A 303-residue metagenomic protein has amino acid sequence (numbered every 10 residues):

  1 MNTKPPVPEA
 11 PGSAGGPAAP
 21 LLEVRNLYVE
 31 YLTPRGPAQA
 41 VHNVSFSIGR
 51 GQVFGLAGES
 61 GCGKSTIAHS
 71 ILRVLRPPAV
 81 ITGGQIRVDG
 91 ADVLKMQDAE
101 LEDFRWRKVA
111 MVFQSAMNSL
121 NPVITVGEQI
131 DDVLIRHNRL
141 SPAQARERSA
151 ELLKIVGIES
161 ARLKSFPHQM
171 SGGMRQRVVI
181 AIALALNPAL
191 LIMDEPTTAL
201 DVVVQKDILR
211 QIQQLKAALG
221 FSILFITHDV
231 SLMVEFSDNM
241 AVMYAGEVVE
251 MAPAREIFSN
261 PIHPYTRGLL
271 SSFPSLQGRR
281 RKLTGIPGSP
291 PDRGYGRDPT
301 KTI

Functional and structural regions predicted by a protein language model:
G16-P20, L163, P253-I303: Short catalytic/signature loops enriched in Gly
P17-L21, E30-N43, R50, L75-V80 (+3 more regions): A short, flexible loop at the N-terminus of ABC-type nucleotide-binding domains that lies
E59, R73, L190-I192, P196 (+1 more regions): P-loop NTP-binding/switch modules centered on Walker-like glycine-rich loops
I81-D92: Conserved ABC transporter NBD signature motif
D92, D132, Q144-A161, L270-S271: Conserved ABC ATPase "signature" region
V93-A110, R136, P142, E256-P261 (+1 more regions): ABC ATPase NBD coupling module
A185-A189: A short, proline-enriched helix->beta-strand linker immediately N-terminal to the Walker B motif in ABC-type P-loop
